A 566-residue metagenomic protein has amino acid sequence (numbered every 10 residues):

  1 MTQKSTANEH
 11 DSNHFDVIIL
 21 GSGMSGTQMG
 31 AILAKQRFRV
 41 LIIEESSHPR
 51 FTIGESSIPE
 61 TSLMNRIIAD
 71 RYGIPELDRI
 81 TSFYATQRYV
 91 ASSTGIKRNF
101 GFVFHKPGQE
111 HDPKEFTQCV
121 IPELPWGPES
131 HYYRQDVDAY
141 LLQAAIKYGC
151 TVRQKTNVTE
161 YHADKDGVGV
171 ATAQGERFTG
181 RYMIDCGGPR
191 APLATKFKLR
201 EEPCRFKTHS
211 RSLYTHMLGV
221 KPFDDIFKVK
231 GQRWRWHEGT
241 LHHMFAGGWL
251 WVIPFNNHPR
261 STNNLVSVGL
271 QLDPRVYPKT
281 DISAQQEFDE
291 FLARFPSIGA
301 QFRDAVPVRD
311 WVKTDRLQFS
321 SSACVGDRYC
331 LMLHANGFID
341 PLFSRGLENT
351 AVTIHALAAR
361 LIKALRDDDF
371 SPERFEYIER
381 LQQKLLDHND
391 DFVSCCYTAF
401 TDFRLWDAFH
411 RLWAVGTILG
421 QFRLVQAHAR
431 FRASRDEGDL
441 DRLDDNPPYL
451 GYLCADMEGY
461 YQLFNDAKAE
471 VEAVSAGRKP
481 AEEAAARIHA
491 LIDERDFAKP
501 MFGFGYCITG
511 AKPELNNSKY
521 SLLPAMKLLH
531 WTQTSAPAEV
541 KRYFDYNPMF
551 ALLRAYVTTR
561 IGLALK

Functional and structural regions predicted by a protein language model:
E9-S25, L41: Beta1/beta-strand and adjacent pyrophosphate-binding region of the FAD-binding site in flavoprotein oxidoreductases
S25, H48, R190: Conserved Rossmann-like nucleotide-cofactor binding loop
A34-E55: Glycine-rich FAD pyrophosphate-binding loop
R50-E110: N-terminal FAD cofactor-binding segment of flavoenzymes
R88-G188, P192: Feature captures the FAD/FMN-dependent oxidoreductase FAD-binding
Q143-S297, I354: Predominantly flavin-linked oxidoreductase catalytic cores and closely associated redox partners
P254-H258, D273-Y397: FAD/FMN-dependent oxidoreductases across multiple families
R360-K566: C-terminal helical "tail/cap" subdomain of flavin- and related membrane-associated enzymes
